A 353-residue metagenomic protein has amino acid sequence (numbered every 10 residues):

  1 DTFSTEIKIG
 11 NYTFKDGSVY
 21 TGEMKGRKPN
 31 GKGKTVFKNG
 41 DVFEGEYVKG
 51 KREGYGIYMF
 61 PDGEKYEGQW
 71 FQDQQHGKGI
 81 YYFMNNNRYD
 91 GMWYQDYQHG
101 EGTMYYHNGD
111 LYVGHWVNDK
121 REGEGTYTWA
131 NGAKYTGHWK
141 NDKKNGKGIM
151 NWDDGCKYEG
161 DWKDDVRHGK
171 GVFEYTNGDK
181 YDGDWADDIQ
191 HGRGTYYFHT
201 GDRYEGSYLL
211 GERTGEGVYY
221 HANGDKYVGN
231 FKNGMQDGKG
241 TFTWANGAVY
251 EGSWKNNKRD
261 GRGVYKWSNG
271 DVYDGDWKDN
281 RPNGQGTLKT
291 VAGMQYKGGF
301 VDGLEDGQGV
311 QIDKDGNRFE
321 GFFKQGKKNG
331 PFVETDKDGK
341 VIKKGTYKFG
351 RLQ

Functional and structural regions predicted by a protein language model:
D1-Q353: Glycine/tyrosine- and acidic-biased, solvent-exposed loop/turn segments at the edges of beta-strands
